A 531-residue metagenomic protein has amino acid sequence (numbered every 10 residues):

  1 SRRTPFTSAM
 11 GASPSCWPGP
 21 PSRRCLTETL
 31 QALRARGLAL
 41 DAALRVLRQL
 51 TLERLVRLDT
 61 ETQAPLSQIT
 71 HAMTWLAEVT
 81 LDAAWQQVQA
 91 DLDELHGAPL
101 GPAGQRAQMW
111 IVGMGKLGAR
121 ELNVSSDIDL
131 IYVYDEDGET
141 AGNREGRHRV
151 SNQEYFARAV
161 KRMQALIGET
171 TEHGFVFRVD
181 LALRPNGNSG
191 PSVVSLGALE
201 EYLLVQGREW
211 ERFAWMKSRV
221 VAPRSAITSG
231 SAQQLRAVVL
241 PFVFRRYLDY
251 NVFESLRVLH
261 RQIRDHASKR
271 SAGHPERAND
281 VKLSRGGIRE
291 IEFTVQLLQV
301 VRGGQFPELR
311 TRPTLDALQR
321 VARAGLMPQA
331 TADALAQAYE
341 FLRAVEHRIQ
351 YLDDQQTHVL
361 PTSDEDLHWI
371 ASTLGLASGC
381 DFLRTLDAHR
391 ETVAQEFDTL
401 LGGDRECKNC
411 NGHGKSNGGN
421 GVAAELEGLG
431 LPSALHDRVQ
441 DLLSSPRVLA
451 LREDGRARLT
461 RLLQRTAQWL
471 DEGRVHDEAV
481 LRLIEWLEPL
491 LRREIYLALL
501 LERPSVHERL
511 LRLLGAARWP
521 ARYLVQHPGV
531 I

Functional and structural regions predicted by a protein language model:
S1-I531: A nucleotide- and high-energy phosphate-metabolite-utilizing enzyme signature
